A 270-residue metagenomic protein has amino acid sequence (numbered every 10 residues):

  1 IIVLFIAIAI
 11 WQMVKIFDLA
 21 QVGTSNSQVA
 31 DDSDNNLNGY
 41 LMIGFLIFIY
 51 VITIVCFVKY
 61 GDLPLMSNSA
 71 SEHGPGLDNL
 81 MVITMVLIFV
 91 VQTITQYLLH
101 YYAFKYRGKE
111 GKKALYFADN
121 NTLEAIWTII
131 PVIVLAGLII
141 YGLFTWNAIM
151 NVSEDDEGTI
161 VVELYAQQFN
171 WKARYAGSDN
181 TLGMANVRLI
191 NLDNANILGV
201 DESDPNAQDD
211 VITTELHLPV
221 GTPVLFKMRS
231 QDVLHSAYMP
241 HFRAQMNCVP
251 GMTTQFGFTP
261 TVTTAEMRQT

Functional and structural regions predicted by a protein language model:
I1-L87: Hydrophobic alpha-helical segments
I2, I88, Q92-T95, P131: Alpha-helical transmembrane segments of integral membrane proteins
I6-D18, V91-G108: Transmembrane alpha-helical segments in integral membrane proteins
S27-D31, T53-I83, Q96, H100-T270: Non-transmembrane, membrane-proximal soluble domains of secreted or membrane proteins
